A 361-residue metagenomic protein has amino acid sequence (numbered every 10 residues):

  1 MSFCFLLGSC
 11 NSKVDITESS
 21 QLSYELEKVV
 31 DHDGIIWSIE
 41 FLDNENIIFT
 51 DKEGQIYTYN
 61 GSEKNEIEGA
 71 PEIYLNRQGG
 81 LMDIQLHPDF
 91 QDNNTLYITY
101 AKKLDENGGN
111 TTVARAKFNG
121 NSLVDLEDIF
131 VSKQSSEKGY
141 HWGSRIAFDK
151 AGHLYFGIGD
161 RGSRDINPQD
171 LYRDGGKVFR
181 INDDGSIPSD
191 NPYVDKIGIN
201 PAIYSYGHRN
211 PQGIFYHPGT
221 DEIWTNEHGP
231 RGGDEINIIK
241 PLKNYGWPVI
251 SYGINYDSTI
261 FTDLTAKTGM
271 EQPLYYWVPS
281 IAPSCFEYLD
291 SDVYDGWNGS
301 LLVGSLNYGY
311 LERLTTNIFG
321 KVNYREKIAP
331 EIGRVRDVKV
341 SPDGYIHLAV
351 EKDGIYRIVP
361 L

Functional and structural regions predicted by a protein language model:
M1-S2: Sec-dependent signal peptide recognition, specifically the positively charged N-region followed immediately by
L7-S9: C-terminal motif of bacterial Sec signal peptides marking the signal peptidase cleavage site
V14-R164, Y216, D221-G229, P279-N317 (+1 more regions): Acidic, Gly/Ser/Thr-rich repeat motifs that build Ca2+-stabilized beta-propeller blades
D15-I16, G79-L81, D89-Q91, R161-R325 (+1 more regions): Beta-propeller domain segments
K28, E66, D128, P192 (+2 more regions): Conserved beta-strand positions that form and line the central face of beta-propeller blades
K102, I129-Q134, D195, G253-N255 (+1 more regions): Short, solvent-exposed aromatic-acidic interface loops
I146, P211, V338: Conserved RecA-like P-loop NTPase ATPase core
H208, G320-P342: Conserved blade-ending motifs and adjacent loop-strand segments that build the rim/top face of beta-propeller domains
